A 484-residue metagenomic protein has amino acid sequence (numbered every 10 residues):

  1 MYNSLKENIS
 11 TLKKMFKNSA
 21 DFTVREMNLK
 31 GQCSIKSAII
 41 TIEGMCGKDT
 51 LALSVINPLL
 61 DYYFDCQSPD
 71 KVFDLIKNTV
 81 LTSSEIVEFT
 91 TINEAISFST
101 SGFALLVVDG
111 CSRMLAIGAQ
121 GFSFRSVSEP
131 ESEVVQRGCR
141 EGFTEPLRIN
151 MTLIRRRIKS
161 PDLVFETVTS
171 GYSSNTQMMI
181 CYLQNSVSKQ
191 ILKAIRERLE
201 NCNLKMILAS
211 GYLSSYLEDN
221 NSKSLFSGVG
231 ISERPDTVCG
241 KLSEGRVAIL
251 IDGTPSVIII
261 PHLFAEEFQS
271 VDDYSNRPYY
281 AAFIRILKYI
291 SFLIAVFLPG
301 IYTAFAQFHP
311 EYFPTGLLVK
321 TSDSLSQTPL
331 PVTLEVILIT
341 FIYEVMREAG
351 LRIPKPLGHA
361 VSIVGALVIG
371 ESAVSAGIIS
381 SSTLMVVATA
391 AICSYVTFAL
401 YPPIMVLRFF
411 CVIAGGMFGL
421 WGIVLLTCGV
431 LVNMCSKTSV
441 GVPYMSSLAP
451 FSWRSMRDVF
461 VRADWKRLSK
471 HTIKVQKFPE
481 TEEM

Functional and structural regions predicted by a protein language model:
M1-F297, I301, T315, C435-M484: Membrane-embedded alpha-helical signal segments
I301, P314-M484: Generic detector of multi-pass transmembrane helix bundles and their immediately adjacent loops in polytopic membrane
A306-T315: Membrane-interface helix-loop junction between the first two transmembrane segments
